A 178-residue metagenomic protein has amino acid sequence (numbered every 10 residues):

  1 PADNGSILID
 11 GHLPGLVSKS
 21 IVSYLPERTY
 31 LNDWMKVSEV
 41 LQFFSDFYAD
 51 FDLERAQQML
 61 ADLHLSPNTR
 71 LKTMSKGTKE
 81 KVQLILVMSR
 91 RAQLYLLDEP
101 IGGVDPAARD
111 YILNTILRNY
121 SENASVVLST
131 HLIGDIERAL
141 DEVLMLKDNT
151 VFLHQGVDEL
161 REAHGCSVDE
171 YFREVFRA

Functional and structural regions predicted by a protein language model:
N4-S18: Conserved ABC transporter NBD signature motif
E27-V82: ABC-family P-loop ATPase nucleotide-binding domains
Y95-E99: Catalytic Walker B motif of ABC-type/P-loop ATPase nucleotide-binding domains
P106-A108: Helix N-cap at the start of a conserved alpha-helix in ABC-type nucleotide-binding domains
I136-R138: A short, surface-exposed alpha-helical micro-motif characterized by mixed small hydrophobic and charged/polar residues
H154-Q155: ABC ATPase "signature
